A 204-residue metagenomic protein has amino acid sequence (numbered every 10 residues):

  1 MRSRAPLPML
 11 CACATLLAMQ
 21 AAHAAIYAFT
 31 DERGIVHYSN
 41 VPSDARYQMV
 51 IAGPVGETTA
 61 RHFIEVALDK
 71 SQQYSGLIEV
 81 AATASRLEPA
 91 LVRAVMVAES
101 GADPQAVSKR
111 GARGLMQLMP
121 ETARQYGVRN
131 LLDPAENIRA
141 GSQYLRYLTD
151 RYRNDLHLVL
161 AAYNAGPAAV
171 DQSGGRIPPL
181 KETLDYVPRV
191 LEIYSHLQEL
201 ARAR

Functional and structural regions predicted by a protein language model:
R2-G76: Short, cationic interaction patches enriched in Lys/Arg with P/S/T/G and frequent prolines that mark the mature domain
P42, Y47-R204: Catalytic glycan-binding domains that act on GlcNAc-containing polysaccharides
